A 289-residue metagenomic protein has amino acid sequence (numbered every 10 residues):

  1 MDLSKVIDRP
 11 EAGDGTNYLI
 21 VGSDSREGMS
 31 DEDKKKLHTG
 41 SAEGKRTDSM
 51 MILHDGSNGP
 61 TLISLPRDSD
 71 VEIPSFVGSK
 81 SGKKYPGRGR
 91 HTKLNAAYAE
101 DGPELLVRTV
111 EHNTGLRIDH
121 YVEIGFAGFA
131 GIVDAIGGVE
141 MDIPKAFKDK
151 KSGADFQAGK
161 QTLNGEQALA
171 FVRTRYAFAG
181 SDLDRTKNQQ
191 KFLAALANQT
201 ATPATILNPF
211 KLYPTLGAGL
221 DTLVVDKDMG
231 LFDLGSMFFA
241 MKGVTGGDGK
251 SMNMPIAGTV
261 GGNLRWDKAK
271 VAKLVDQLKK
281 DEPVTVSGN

Functional and structural regions predicted by a protein language model:
M1-N289: Non-catalytic, solvent-exposed segments at the cell envelope interface
